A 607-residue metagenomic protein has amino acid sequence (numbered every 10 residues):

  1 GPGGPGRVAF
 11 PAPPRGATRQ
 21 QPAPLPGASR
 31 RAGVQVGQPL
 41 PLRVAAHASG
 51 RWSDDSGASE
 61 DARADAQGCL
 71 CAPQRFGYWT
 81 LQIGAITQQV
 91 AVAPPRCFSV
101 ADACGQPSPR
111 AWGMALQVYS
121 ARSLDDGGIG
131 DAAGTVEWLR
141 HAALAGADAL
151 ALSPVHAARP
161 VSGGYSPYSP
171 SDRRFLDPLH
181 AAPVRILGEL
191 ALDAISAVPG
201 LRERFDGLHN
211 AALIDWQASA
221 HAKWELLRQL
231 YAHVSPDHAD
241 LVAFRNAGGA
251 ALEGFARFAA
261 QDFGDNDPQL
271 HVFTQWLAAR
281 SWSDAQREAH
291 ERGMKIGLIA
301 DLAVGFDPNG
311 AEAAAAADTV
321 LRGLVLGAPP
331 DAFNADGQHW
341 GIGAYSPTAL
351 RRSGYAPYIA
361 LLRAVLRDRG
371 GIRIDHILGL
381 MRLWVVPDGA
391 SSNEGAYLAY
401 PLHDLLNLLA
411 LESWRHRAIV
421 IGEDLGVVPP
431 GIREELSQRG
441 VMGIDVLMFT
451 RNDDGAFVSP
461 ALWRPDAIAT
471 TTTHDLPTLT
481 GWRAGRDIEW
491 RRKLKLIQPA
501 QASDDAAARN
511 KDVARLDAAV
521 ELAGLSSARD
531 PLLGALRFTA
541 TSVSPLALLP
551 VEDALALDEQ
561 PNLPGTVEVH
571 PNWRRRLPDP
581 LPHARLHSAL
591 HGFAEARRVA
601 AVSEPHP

Functional and structural regions predicted by a protein language model:
G1-L152, E189-S196, L406, W414-I419 (+3 more regions): Carbohydrate-interacting/catalytic domains
P2-P39, D54-A62, A66-T80, V92-A316: Acidic/aromatic-lined carbohydrate-recognition and catalytic surfaces of CAZymes acting on diverse glycans
V161-S283, G305-L546, E552-A554, V567-E568 (+1 more regions): Alpha-amylase-like alpha-glycosidases and glucanotransferases acting on alpha-linked glucans and related
